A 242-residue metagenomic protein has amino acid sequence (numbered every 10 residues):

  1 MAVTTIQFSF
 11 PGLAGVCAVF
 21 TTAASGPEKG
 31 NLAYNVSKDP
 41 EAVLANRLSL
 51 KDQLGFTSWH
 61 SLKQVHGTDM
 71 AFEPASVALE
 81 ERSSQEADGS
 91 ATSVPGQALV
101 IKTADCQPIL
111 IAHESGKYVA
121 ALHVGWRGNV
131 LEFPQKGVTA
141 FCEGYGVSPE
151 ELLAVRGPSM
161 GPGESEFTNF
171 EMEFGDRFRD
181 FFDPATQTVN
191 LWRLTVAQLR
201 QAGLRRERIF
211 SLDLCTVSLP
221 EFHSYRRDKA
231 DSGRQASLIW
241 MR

Functional and structural regions predicted by a protein language model:
M1-R242: Active-site microenvironment for binding and transforming phosphate-containing groups
